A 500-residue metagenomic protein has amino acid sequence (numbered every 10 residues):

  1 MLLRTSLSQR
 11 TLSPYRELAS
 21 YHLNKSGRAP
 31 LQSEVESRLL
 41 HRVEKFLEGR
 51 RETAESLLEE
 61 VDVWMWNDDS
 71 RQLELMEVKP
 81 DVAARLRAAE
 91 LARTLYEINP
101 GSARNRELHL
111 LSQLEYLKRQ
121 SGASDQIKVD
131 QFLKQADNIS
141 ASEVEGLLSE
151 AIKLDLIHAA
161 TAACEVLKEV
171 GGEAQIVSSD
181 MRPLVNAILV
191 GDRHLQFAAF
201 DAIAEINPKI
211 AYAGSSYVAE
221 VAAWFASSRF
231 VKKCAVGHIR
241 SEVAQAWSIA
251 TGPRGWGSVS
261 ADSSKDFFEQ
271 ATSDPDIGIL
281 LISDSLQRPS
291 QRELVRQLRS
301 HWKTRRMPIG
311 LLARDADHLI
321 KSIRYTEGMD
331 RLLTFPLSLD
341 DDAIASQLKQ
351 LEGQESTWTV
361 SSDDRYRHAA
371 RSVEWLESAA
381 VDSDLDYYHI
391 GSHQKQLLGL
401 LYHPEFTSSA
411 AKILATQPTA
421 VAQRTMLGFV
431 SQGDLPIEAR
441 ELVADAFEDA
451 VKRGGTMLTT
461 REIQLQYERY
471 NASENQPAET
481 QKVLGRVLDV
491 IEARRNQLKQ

Functional and structural regions predicted by a protein language model:
M1, P14-S26, Q131-A136, H158-Q175 (+10 more regions): Structural detector for internal amphipathic alpha-helices that build alpha-solenoid repeat scaffolds
M1-L7, L31-L40, A141-A151, A174-A187 (+7 more regions): Amphipathic alpha-helical scaffolding segments comprising HEAT/armadillo-like alpha-solenoid repeats
T5-P14, Q135, E150-H158, N186-H194 (+4 more regions): Short coil turns that connect the paired helices of HEAT/ARM alpha-solenoid repeats
E34, H41-L91, E115-S142, S178 (+1 more regions): Short coil/linker segments at helix-helix boundaries
F230-G252, L280: Conserved acidic segment of CheY-like receiver
G255-S263: Short hydrophobic/Thr-rich beta-strand motif most characteristic of the beta2 strand and flanking loop of CheY-like
D262-I279: Acidic, metal-coordinating helix/loop segments flanking the phosphotransfer/catalytic sites of two-component signaling
I279-R306, L312-K321: Conserved phosphotransfer microenvironments
